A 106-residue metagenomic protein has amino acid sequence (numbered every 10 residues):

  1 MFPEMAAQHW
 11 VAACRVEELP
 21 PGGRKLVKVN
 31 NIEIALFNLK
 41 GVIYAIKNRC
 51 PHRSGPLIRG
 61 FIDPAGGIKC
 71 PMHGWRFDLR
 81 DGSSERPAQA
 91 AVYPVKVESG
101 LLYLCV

Functional and structural regions predicted by a protein language model:
M1-A6: N-terminal targeting signals for export/organelle localization
A7-H9, Q89-A90: Short coil-to-beta-strand transition motifs
H9-V16: Short amphipathic
E18-V106: Rieske [2Fe-2S] iron-sulfur-binding domain
